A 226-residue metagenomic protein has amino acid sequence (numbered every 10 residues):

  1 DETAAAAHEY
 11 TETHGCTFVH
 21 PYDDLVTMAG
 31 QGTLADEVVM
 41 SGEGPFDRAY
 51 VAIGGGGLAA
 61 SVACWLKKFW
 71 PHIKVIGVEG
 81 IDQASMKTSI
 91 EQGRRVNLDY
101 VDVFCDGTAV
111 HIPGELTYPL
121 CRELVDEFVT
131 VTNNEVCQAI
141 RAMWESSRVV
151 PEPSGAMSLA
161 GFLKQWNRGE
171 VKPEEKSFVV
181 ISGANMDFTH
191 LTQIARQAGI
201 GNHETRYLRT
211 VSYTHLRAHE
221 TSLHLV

Functional and structural regions predicted by a protein language model:
D1-Y213, V226: PLP-dependent amino-acid enzyme catalytic core
T214-T221: Conserved small/polar residues in nucleotide/adenosyl-binding loops
